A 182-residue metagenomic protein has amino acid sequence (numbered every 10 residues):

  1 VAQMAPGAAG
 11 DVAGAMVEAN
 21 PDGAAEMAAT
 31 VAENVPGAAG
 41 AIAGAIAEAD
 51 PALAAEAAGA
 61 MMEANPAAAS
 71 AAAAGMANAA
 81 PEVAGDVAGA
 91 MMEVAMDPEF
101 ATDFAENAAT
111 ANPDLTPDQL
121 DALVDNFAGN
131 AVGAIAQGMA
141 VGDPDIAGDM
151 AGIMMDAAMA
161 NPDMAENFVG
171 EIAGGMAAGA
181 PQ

Functional and structural regions predicted by a protein language model:
V1-Q182: General marker for long, soluble alpha-helical cores
